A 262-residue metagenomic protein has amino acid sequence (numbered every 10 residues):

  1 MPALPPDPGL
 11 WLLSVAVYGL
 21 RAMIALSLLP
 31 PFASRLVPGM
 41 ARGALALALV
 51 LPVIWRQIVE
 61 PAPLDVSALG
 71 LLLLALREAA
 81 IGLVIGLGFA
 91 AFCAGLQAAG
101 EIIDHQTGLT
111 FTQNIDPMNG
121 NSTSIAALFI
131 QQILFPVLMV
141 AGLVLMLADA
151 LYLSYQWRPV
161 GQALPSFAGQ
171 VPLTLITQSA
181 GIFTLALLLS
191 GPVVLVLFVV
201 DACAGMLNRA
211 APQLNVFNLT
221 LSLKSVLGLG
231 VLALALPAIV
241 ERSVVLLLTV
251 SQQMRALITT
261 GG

Functional and structural regions predicted by a protein language model:
M1-G262: Hydrophobic alpha-helical segments and their helix-loop boundaries in membrane and membrane-proximal proteins
